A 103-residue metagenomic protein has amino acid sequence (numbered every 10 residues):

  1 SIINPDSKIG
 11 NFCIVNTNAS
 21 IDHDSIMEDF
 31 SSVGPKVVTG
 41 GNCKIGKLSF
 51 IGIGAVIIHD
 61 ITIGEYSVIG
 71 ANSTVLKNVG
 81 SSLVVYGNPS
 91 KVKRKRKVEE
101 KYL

Functional and structural regions predicted by a protein language model:
S1-K93: Structural signal for interior beta-strand "rungs" in well-ordered beta-sheet cores of soluble enzyme domains
S82, K97-L103: A glycine/serine/threonine-rich, flexible loop-to-helix segment that serves as the NAD(P) cofactor-binding "lid"
